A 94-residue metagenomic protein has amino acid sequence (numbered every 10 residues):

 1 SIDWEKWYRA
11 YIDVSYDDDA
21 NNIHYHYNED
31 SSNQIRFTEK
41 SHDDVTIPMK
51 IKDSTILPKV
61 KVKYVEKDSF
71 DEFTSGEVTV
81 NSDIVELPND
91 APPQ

Functional and structural regions predicted by a protein language model:
S1-I2, M49: Aromatic/hydrophobic beta-strand junction motif of beta-rich domains
I2-S31, V62-Y64: Extended low-complexity, serine/threonine- and proline-enriched intrinsically disordered segments
W7, V14-Y16, I35-F37, V45-I47 (+1 more regions): A compositionally biased, intrinsically disordered/low-complexity signal enriched for hydrophobic/aromatic residues
I12, D17, N28, K52 (+3 more regions): Intrinsic disorder/low-complexity signal
A20-N21, S31-N33, D53, E66-F73 (+1 more regions): Intrinsic-disorder/low-complexity loop/linker signature
N22-S41, V78-I84: Solvent-exposed serine/threonine-rich low-complexity stretches and specific carbohydrate-binding patches
F37-F70: Short Pro-Gly-centered beta-turn/loop motif in secreted/extracellular proteins
S75-Q94: Extracellular beta-sheet/turn segments enriched in Thr/Pro/Gly and aliphatic residues
